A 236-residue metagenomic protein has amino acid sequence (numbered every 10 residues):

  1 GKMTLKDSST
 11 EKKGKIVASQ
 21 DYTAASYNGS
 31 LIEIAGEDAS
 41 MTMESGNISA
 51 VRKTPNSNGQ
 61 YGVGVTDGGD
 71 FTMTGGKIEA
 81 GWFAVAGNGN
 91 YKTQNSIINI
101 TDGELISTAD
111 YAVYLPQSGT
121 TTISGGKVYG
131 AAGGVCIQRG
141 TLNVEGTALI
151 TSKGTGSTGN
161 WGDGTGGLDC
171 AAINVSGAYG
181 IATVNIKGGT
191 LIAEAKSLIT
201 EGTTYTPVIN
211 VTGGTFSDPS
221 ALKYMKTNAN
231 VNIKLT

Functional and structural regions predicted by a protein language model:
G1-W82, A86-D110, Y114-A131, V135-A195 (+2 more regions): Surface-exposed loop/turn motifs in large extracellular/passenger domains
